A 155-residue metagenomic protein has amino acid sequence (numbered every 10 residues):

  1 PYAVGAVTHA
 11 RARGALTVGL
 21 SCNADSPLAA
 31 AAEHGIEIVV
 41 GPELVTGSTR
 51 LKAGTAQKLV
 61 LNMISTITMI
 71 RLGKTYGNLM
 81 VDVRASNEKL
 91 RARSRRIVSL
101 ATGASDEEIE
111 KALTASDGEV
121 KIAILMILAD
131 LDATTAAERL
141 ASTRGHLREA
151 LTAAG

Functional and structural regions predicted by a protein language model:
P1-L59, M63, T68-L72: Glycine-rich phosphate-binding loops that contact phosphosugars or nucleotide phosphates
T68-G155: Short, amphipathic alpha-helical interaction segments embedded in low-complexity terminal/linker regions of eukaryotic
